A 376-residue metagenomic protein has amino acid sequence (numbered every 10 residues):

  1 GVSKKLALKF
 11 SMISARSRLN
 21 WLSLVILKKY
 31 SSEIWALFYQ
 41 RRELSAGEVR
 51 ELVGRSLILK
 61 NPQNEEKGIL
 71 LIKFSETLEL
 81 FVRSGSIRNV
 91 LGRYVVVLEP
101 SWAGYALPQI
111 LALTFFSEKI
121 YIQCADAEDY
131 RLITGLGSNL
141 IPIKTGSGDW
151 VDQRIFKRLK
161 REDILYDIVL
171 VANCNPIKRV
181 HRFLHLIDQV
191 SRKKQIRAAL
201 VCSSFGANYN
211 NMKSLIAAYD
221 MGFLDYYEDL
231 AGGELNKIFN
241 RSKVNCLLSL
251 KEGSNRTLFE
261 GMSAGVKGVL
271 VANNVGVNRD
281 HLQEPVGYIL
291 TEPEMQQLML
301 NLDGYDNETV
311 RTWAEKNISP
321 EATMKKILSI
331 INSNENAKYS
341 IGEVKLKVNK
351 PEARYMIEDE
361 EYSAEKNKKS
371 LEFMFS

Functional and structural regions predicted by a protein language model:
G1-Y94, P320, K325, S329 (+3 more regions): N-terminal pre-catalytic "stem/leader" segment of glycosyltransferase-like enzymes
F156-K178, L184-D188, A198-A199: Conserved donor-binding/catalytic core segment of Leloir-type glycosyltransferases
N210-L230: Nucleotide-activated donor-binding/catalytic signature segment of Leloir-type glycosyltransferases, i.e., the conserved
N236-S242: Short alpha-helical donor nucleotide-sugar binding micro-motif in glycosyltransferases
L250: Aromatic "clamp/platform" in nucleotide-sugar-dependent glycosyltransferases that forms part of the donor/acceptor
G261, K267-N273: Short hydrophobic beta-strand element within catalytic cores of glycosyltransferases and related nucleotide-activated
V277-N301: Change "using UDP/GDP/dTDP sugars" to "using nucleotide sugars
L300-Y362: A charged, aromatic-enriched C-terminal amphipathic alpha-helix characteristic of glycosyltransferases across folds
